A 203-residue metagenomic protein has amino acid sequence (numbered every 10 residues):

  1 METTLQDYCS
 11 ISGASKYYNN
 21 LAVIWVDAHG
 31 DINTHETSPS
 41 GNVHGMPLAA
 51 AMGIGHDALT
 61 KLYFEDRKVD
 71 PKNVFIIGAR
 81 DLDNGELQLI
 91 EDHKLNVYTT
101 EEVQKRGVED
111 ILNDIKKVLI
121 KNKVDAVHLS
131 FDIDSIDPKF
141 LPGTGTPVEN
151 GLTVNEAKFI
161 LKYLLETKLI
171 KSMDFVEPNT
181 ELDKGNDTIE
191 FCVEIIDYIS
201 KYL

Functional and structural regions predicted by a protein language model:
M1, V26, I77, L129-I133 (+1 more regions): Active-site flanking residues adjacent to catalytic metal/cofactor-binding acidic residues
M1-K61, T167: Active-site histidine-anchored catalytic micro-motif
Q6-Y18, L89, N96-L203: Catalytic cores of soluble, metal-dependent hydrolases
W25-A28, M52, N73, G78-D81 (+2 more regions): Short, structured patches in soluble enzyme cores that scaffold and shape functional sites
N33, L82-N84, T180-L182: Active-site environment of divalent metal-dependent phosphoester hydrolases
T34-T37, T60-Y63, G85-H93: A short secondary-structure junction signal
N42-P71, F75-N84, D110: Active-site glycine-rich loop that binds ribose-phosphate moieties when present
P71, D81-Y98: Glycine/proline-rich, flexible active-site/cofactor-binding loop segments that harbor closely spaced acidic
